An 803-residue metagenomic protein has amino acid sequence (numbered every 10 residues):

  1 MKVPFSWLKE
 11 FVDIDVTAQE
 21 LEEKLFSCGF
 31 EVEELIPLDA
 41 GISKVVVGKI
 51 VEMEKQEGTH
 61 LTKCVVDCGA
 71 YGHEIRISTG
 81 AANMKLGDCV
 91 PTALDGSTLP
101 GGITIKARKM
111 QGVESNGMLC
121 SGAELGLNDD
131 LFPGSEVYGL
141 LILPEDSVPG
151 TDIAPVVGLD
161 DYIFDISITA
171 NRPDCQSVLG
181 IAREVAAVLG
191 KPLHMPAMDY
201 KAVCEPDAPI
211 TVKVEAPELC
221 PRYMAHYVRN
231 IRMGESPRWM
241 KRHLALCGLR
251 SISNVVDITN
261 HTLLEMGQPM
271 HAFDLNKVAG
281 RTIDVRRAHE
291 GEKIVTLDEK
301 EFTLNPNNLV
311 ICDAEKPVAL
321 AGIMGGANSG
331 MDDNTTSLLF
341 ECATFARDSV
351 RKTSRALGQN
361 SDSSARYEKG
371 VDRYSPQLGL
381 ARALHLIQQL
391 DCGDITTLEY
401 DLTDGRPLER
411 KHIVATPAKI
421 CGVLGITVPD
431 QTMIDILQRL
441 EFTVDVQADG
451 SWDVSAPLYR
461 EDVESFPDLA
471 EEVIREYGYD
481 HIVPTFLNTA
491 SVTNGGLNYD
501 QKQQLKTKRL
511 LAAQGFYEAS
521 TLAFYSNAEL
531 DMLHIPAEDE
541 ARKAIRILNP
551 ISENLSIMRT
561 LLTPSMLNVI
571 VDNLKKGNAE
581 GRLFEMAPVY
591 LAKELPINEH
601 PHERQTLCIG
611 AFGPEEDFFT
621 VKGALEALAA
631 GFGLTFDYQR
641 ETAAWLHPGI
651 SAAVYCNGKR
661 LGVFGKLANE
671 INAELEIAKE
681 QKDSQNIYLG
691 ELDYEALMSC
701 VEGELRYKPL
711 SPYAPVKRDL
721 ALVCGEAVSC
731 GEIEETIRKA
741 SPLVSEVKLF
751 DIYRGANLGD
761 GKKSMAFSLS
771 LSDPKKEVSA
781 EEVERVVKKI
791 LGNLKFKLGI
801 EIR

Functional and structural regions predicted by a protein language model:
M1-A202, P206, L339, G358 (+5 more regions): Phosphate-backbone binding interfaces of nucleic-acid-interacting proteins
K2, E20, S27, R439-F442 (+5 more regions): A carboxyl-terminal module marker
F5, E23, M53-K55, L189 (+2 more regions): Glycine/proline-enriched, intrinsically flexible loops and inter-domain linkers
E33, V47-S78, R242, L246 (+1 more regions): Conserved mixed alpha/beta core segments that line enzyme active sites in large multi-domain catalysts
D39-S43, Y200-A202, S455, S491-V492 (+4 more regions): Beta-rich nucleic-acid/ligand-interaction surfaces
E114-D130, S135-L140, A154, Y162 (+4 more regions): Mobile "lid/hinge" segments at catalytic clefts and subdomain interfaces of large enzymes
V185, L189-V214, D391-I420: Terminal amphipathic helices with adjacent charged low-complexity linkers/tails
I413-A579, R718, S770-P774, E782-R803: Extended, well-folded interaction surfaces typified by the phenylalanyl-tRNA synthetase beta subunit core
